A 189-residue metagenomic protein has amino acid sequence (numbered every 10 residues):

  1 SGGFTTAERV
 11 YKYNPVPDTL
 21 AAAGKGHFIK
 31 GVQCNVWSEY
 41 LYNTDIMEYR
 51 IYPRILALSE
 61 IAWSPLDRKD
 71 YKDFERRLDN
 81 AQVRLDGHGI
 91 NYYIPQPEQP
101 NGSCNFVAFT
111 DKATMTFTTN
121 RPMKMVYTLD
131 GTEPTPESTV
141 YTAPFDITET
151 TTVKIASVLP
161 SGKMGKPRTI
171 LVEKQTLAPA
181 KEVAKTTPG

Functional and structural regions predicted by a protein language model:
S1-A113: Flexible, acidic glycine-rich loops studded with aromatic residues
E75-P188: Short, compositionally stereotyped local motifs that mark structural "simplifiers"
